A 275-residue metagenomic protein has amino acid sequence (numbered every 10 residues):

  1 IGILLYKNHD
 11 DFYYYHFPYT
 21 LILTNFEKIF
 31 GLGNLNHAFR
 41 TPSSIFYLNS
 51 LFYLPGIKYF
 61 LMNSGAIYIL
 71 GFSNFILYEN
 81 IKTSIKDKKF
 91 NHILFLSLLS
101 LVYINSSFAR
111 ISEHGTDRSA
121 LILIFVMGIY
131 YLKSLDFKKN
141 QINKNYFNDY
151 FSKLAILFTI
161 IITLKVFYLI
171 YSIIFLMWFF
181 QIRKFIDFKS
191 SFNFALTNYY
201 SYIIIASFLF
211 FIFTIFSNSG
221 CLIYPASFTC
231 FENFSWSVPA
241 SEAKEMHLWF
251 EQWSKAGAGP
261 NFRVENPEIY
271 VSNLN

Functional and structural regions predicted by a protein language model:
I1-L4, F75-I85, I129-K138, M177-D187: Structural signal for the C-terminal ends of transmembrane alpha-helices and the immediately following loop
G2-H92, I111: Active-site lumenal/periplasmic loops and adjacent helix-entry segments of GT-C-fold, multi-pass membrane
L4-K7, L48, Q181, N198-N275: Membrane-lumen/periplasm interface segments of specific transmembrane helices in polyprenyl phosphate-linked
K86-S97, Y146-F151, Y200: Membrane-interfacial loop-to-transmembrane alpha-helix junctions, especially the N-terminal start
L98-S100, S119-Q141, Y150, L157: Specific aromatic-rich, kink-prone transmembrane helix
F108, Y150-M177, A206, G220: Membrane-interface alpha helices of multi-pass inner-membrane proteins
A109-S119: Short acidic/glycine- and proline-prone juxtamembrane loop motifs at membrane-interface regions of multi-pass membrane
Y171-I205: Perimembrane helix-loop-helix junctions
